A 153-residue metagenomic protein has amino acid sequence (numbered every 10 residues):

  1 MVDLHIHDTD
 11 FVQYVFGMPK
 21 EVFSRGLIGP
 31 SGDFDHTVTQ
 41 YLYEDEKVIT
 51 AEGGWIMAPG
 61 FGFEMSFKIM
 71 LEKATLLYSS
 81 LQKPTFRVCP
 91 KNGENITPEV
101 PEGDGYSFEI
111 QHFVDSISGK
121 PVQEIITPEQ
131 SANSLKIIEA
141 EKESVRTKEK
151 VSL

Functional and structural regions predicted by a protein language model:
V2-D3, D10, D104, E129-A132: A generic "alpha-helical surface" signal
D3-K83, I110-P121: Contiguous beta-strand/loop segments that form the cofactor/metal-binding neighborhood of enzyme cores
D8, E109, S134-I138: Alpha-helical packing segments of well-folded alpha/beta enzyme cores
E21, T97, S152: Conserved beta-strand positions that form and line the central face of beta-propeller blades
Y41-D45, V88-G93: Short acidic, glycine-rich loop/turn motifs
L42-E44, V114-L153: C-terminal helix-rich "cap/oligomerization" subdomain common to oxidoreductases
T50-G53, L76-S80, C89, E94-G103: Short amphipathic beta-strand/extended segments with alternating polar/hydrophobic composition
E99-Q111, I126: Active-site loop of classical SDR/Rossmann-like NAD(P)-dependent oxidoreductases, centered on the catalytic Tyr-X3-Lys
